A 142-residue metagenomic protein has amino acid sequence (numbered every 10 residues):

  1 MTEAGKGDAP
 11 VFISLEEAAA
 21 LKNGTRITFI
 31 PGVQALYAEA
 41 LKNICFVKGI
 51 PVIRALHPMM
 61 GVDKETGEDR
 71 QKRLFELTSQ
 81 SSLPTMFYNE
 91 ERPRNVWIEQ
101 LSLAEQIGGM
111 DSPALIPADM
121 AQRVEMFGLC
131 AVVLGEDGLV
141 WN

Functional and structural regions predicted by a protein language model:
M1-N142: GST-like domain detector, emphasizing the conserved glutathione-binding G-site in the N-terminal thioredoxin-like
